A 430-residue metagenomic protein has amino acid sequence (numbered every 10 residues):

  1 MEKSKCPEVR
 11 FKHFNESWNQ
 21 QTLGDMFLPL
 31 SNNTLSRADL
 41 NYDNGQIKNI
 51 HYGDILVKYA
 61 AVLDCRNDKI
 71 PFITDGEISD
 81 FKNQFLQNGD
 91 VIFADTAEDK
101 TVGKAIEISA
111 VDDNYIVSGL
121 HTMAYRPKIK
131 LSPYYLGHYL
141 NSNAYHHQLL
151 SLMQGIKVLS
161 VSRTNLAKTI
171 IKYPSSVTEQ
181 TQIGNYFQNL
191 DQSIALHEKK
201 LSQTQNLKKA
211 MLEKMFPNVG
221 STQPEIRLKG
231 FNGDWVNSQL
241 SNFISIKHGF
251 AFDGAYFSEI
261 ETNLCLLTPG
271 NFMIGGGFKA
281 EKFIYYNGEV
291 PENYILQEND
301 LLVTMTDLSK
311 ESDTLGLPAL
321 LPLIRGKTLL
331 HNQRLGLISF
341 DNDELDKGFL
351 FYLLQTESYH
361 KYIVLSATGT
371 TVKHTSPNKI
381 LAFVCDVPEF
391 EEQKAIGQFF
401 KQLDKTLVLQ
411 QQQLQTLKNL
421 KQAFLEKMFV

Functional and structural regions predicted by a protein language model:
M1-N15, K199-G233, Q412-V430: Short amphipathic coiled-coil heptad-repeat segments
E8-T34, R227-F250: Non-catalytic DNA-recognition/assembly elements of restriction-modification systems
F27-Y173, N242-V387: DNA target-recognition domains and sequence-specific DNA-contacting regions of bacterial/archaeal
G184-Q188, G397-K401, K405: Acidic/polar-enriched heptad-repeat coiled-coil alpha-helices, especially the parallel dimerization/signal-relay stalks
Y186-N206: Hydrophobic, ordered structural segments
T222, S238, L330: Short, charge-patterned binding micro-sites
